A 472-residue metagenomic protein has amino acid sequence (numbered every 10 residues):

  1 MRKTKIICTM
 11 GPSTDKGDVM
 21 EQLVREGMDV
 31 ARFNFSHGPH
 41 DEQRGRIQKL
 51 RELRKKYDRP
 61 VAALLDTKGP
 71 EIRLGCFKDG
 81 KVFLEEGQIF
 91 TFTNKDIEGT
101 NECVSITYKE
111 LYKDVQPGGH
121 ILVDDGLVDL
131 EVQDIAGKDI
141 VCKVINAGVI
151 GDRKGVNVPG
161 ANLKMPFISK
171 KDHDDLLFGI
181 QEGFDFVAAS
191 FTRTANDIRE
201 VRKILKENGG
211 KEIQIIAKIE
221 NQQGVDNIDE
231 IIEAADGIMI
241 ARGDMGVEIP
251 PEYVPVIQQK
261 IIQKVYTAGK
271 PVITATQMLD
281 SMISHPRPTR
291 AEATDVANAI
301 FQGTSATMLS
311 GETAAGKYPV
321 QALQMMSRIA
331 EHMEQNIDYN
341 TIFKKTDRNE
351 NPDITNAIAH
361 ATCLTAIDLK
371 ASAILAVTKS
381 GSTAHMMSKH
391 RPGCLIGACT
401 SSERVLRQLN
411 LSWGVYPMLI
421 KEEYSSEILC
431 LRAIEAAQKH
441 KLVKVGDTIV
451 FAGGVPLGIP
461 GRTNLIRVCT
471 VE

Functional and structural regions predicted by a protein language model:
M1-E472: Non-catalytic helical/linker scaffolds that mediate oligomerization, partner binding, and domain coupling around large
